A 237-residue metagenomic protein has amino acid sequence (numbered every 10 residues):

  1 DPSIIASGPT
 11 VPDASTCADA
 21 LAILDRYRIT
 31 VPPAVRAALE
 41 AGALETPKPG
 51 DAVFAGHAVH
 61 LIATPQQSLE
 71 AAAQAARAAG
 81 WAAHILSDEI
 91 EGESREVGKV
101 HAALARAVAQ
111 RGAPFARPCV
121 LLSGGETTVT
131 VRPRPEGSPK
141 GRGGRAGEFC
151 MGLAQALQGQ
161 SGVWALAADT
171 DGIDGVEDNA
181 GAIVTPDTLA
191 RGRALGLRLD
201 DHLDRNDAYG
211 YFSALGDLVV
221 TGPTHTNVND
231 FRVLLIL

Functional and structural regions predicted by a protein language model:
D1-T10, A14-L21, N179, A214 (+1 more regions): Conserved phosphate- and dinucleotide-binding cores of soluble alpha/beta proteins, encompassing both enzyme active
P2-I5, D51-F54, G112-A116, L121-L122 (+3 more regions): Solvent-exposed alpha-helices and their adjacent loops that cap or buttress functional pockets in soluble metabolic
P12-D19, A63-A71, G92, E96-V100 (+7 more regions): Conserved active-site and cofactor/substrate-binding residues in soluble primary-metabolism enzymes
D13-V100: Accessory alpha-helical/coil subdomains and C-terminal extensions that flank or cap enzyme catalytic cores
A20-V31, A38, G42, A75-A79 (+7 more regions): Change "in soluble alpha/beta enzymes" to "in soluble alpha/beta proteins
Q66, G80-A167: Active-site segments that bind and position negatively charged phosphate/pyrophosphate groups
K140-G143, E148-L237: Internal helix-turn-beta structural module
